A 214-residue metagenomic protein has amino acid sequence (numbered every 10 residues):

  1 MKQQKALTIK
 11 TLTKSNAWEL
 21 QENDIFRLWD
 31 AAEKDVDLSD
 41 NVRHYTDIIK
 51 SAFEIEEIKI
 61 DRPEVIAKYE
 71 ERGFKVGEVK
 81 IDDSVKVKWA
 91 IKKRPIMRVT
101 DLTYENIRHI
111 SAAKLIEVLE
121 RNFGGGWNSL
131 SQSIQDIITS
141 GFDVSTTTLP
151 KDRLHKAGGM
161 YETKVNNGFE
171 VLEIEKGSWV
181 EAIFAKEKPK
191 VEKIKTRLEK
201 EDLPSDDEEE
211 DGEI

Functional and structural regions predicted by a protein language model:
M1-I48, R94-S140: N-terminal leader/targeting segments
K2-Q3, T196-I214: Short acidic DE-rich linear segments
L7, V99-L102, T146-T147, E162 (+1 more regions): Intrinsically disordered/low-complexity terminal segments and short unstructured peptides
S15, E105, L149, T196-L198: Serine/threonine-rich, low-complexity intrinsically disordered segments
N41-V87, R94, G124-A182: Acidic, low-complexity, intrinsically disordered interaction modules
I81-D82, T100, V165-N166, E201 (+2 more regions): Intrinsic-disorder/low-complexity regions
P95-V99, K188-K195: Short, charged/polar, Gly/Pro-enriched secondary-structure boundary elements
